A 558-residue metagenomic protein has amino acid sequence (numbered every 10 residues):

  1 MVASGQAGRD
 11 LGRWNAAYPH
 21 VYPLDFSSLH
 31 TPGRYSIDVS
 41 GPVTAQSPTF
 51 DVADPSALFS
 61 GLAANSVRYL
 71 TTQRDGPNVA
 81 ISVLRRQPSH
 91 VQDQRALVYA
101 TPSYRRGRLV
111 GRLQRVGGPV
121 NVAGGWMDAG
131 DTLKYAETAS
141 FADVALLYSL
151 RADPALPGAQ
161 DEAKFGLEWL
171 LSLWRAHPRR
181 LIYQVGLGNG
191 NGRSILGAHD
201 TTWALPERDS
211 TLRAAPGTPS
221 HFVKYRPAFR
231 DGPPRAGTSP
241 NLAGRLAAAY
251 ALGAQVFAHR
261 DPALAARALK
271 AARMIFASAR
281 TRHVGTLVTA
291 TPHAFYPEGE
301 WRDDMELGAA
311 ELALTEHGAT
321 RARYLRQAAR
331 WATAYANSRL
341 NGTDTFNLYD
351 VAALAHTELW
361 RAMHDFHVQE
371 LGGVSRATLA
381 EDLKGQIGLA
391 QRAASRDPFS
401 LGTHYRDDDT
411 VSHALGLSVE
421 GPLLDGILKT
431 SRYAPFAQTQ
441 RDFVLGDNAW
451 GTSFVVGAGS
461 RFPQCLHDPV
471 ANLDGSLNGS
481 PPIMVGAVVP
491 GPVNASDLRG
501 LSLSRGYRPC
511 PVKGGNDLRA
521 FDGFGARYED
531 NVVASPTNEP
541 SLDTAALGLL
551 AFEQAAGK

Functional and structural regions predicted by a protein language model:
M1-V43, R68-S140, Y148-S149, Q184-R245 (+5 more regions): Aromatic (Trp/Tyr) and acidic
T44-V52: Edge beta-strands of extracellular beta-sandwich domains
A53-F59: Extracellular interdomain linker/stem segments of modular secreted and single-pass surface proteins
D153-D161, V223-S278, R282: A conserved hydrophobic secondary-structure block that centers on an alpha-helix together with its immediately flanking
A159-L187: Carboxylate/His-rich catalytic cores and anion/metal-binding grooves
V288-E298, N341-N347, D397-D407, G457: Acidic, Ser/Thr-rich low-complexity linear motifs
T333-G342: Solenoid-like repeat scaffolds
